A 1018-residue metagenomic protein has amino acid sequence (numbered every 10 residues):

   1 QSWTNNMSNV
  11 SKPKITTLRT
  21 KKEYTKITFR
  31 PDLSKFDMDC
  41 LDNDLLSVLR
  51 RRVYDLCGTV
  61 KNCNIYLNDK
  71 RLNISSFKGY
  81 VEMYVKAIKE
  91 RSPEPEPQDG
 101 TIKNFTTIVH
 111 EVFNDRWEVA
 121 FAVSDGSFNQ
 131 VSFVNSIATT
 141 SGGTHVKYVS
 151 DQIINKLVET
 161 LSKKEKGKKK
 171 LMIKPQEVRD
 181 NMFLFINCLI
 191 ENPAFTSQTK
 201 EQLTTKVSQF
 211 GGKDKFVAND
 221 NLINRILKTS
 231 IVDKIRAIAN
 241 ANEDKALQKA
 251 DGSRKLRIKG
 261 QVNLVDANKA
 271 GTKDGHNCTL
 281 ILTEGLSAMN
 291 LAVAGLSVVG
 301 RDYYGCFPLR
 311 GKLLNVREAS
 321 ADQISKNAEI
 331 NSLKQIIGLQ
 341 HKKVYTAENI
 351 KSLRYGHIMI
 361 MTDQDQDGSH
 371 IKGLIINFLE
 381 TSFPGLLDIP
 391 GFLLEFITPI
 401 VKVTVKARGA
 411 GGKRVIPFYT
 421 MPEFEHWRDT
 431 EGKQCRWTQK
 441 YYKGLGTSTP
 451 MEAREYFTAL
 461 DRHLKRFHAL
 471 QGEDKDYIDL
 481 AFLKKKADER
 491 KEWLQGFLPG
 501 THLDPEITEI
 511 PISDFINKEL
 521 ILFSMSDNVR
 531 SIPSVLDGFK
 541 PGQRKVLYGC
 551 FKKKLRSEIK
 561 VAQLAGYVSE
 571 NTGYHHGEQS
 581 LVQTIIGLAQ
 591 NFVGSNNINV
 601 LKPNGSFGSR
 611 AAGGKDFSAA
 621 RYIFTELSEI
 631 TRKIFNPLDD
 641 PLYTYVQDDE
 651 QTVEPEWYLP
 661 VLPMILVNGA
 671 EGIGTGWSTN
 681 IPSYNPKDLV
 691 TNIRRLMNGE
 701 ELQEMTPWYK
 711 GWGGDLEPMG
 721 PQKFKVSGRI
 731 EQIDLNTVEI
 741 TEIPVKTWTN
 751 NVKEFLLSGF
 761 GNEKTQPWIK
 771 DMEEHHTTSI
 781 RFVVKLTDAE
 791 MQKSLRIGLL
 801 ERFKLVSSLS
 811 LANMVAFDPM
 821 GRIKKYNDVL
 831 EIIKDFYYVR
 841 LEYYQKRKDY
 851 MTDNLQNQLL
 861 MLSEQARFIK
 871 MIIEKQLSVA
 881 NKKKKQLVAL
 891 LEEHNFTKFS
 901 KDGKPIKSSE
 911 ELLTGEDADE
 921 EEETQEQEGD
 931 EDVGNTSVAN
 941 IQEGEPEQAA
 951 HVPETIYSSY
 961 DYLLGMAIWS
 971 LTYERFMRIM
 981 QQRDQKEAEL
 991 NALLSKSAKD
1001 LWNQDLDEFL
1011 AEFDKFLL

Functional and structural regions predicted by a protein language model:
Q1-L1018: Conserved phosphate-chemistry cores used by DNA topoisomerases
